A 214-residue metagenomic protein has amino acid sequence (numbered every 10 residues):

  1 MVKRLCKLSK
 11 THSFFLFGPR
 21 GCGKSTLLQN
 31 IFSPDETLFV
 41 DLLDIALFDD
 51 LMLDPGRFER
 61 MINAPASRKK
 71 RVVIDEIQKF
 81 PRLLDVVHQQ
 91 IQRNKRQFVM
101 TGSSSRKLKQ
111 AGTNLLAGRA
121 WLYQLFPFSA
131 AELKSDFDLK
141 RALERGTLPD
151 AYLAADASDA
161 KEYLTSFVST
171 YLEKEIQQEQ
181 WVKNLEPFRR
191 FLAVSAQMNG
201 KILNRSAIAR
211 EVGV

Functional and structural regions predicted by a protein language model:
M1-T11: Pre-Walker A adenine-sensing motif
L16: Hydrophobic anchor at the beta1->P-loop junction of P-loop NTPases
K24: Conserved lysine of the Walker
L27, I31: Hydrophobic positions on the alpha1 helix immediately C-terminal to the Walker A/P-loop
F39-R71: Short glycine-rich substrate-engagement loop in P-loop NTPases that contacts/grips substrate
V73, Q97-S103, Q124: Structural recognition of the conserved hydrophobic beta-strand(s) that form the central parallel beta-sheet of P-loop
R106-L122, D136-D138: Short regulatory helix/loop adjacent to the ATP-binding pocket of P-loop NTPases
F126-V214: Interdomain hinge/linker elements that couple catalytic modules in large macromolecular machines
